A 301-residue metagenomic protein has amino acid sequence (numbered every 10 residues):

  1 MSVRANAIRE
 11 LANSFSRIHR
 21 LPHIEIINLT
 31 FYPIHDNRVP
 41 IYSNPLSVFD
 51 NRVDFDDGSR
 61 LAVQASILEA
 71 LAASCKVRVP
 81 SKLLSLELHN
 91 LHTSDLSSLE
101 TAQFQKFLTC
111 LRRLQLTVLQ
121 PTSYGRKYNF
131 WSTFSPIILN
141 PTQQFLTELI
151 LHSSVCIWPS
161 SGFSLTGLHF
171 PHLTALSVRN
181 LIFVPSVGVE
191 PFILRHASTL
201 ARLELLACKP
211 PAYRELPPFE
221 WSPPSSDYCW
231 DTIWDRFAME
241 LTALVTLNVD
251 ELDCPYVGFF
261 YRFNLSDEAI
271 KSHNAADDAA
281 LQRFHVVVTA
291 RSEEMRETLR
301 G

Functional and structural regions predicted by a protein language model:
M1-P171, P185-G188: Leucine-rich repeat
S14, P171-G301: Leucine-rich solenoid repeat modules
